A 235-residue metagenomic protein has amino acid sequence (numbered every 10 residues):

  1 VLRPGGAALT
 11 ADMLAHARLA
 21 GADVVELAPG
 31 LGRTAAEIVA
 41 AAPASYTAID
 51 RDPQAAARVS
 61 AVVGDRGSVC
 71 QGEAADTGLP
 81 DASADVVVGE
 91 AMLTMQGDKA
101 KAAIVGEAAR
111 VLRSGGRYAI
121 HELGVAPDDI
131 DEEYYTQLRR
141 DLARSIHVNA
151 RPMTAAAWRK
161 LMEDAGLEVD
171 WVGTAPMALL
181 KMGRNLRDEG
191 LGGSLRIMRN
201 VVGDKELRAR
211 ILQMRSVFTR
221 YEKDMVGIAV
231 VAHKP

Functional and structural regions predicted by a protein language model:
R3-A20: Conserved alpha-helix/loop element of class I SAM-dependent methyltransferases that forms part of the SAM/SAH-binding
G21-G30: Conserved class I S-adenosyl-L-methionine
L31-D76: Class I SAM-dependent methyltransferase SAM/SAH-binding core
A75-V87: A short acidic, Gly/Pro-enriched loop at the edge of an enzyme's catalytic core that lines a small-molecule cofactor
V86-A100: A short SAM/SAH-binding and catalytic strip from SAM-dependent methyltransferases
A102-R117: A short glycine-rich, Lys/Arg-flanked "PGG" loop and its adjoining helix->strand segment in the class I
R117-A178: Conserved catalytic/acceptor-binding region of the Class I
W171-P235: Conserved Class I S-adenosyl-L-methionine
